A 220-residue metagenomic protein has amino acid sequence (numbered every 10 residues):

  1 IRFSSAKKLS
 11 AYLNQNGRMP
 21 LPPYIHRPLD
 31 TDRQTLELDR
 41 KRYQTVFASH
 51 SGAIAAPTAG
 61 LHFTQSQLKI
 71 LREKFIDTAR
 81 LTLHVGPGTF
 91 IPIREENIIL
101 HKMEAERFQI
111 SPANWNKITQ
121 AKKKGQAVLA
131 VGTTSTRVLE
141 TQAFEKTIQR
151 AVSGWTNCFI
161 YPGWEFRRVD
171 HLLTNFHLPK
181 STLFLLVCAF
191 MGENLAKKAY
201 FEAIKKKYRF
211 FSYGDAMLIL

Functional and structural regions predicted by a protein language model:
I1-L220: Surface-exposed, charge/polar-rich loops and edge strands
